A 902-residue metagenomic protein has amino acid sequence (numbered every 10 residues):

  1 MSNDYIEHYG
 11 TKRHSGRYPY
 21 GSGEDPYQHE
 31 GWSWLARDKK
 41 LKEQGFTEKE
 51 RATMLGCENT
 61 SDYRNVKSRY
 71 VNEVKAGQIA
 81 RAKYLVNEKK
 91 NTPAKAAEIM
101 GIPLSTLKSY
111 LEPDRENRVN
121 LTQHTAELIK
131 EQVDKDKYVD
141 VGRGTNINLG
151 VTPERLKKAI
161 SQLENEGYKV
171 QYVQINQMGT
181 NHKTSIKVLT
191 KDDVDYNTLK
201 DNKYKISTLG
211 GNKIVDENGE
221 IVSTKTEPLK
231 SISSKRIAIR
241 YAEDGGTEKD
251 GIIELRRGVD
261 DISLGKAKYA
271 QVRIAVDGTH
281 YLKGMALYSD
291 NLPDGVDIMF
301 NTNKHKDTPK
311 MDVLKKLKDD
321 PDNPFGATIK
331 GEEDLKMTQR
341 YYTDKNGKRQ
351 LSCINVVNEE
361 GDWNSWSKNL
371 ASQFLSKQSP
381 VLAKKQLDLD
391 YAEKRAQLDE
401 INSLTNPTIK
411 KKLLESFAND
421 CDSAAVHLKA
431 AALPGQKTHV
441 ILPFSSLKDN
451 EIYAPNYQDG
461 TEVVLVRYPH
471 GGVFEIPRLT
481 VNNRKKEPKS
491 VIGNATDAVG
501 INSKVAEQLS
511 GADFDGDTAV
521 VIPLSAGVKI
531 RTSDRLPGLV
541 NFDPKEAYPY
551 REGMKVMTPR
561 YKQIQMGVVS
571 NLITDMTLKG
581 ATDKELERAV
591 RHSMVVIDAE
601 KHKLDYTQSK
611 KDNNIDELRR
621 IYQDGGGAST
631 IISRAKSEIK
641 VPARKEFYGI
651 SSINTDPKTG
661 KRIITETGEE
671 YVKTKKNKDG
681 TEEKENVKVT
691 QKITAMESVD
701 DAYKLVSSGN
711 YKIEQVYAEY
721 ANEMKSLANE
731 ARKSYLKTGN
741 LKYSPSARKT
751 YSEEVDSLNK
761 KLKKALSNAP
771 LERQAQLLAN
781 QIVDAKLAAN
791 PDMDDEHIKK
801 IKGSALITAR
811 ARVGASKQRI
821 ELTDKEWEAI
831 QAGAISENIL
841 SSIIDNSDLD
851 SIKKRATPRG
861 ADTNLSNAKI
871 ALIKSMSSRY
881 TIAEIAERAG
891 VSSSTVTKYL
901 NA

Functional and structural regions predicted by a protein language model:
S2-G23: Short acidic, low-complexity intrinsically disordered linear motifs used for protein-protein interactions
R17-L35, K610-K611: Short linear, low-complexity motifs centered on an aromatic residue
R37, N72-Y84, E88, E116-V491 (+2 more regions): Beta-strand-enriched accessory nucleic-acid recognition/scaffold domains that flank the catalytic cores of large
Q44-F46, N91, G580: Charged, low-complexity interaction regions
K49-L55, P93-M100, G144-N146, E884-E887: Short alpha-helical "recognition helix" segments of helix-turn-helix
E58-D62, P103-T106, T152-L156, S892: Short coil turns linking two alpha-helices in DNA-binding domains
Y63-R64, K108-S109, K157, T897-K898: Key DNA-contacting residues within the recognition helix of helix-turn-helix
D517-V521: A short beta-strand element within the Helicase C-terminal
